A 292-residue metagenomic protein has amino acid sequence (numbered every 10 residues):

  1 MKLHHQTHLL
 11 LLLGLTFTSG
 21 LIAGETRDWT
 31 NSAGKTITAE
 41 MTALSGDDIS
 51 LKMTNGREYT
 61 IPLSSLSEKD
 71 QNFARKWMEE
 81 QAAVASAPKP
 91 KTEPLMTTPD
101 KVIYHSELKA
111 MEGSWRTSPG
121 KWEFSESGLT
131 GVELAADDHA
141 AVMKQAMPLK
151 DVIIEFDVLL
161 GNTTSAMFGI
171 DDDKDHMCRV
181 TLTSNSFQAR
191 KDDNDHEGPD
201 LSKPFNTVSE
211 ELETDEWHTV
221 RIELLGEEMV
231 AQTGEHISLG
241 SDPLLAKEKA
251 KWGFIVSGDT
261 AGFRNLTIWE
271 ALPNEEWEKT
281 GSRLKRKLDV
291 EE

Functional and structural regions predicted by a protein language model:
H8-G20: Bacterial N-terminal signal peptides
G20-A110, E278-G281: Compositionally biased alpha-helical segments
G120-H139: Short carbohydrate-recognition loop motifs
E133-D195: Secretory/extracellular carbohydrate-interaction modules and structurally similar beta-sandwich "look-alikes"
A140-M147, N206-L212, S241-D242, W252-G253: Beta-strand-rich interaction surfaces with strong enrichment in secreted/lumenal proteins
F156, T214-P243, L266: Carbohydrate-binding surfaces in secreted/extracellular proteins
H196-T219: Short, aromatic/His-centered strand-loop micro-motif at the edge of beta-sheets
G240-T267: Flexible glycan-contacting loops in extracellular carbohydrate-active proteins
